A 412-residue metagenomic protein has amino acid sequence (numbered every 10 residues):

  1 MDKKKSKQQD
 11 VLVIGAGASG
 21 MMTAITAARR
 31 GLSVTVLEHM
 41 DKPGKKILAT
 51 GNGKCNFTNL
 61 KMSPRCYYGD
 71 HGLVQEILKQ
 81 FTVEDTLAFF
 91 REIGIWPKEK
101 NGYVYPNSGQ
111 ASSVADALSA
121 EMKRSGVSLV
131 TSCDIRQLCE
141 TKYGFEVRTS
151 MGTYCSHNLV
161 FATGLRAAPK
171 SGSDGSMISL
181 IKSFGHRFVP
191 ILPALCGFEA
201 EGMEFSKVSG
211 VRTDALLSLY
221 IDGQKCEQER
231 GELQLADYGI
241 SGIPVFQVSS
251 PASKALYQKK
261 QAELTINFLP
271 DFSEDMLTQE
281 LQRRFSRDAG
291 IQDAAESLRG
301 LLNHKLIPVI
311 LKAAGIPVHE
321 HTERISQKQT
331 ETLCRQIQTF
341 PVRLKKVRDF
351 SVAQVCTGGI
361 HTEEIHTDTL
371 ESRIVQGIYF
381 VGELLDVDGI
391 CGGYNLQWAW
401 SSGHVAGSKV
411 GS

Functional and structural regions predicted by a protein language model:
Q9-V36, A406-G411: N-terminal Rossmann-like FAD-binding beta1-loop-alpha1 element of flavoenzymes
L12-I14, I135, Y154-P169, I181 (+1 more regions): Short hydrophobic core segments
A28-N52: Glycine-rich FAD pyrophosphate-binding loop
D41-P43, L48-A49, F57-S63, W96 (+2 more regions): An anion/pyrophosphate-binding glycine-rich loop and adjacent beta-alpha core in soluble alpha-beta enzymes
N52-N101: Glycine-rich active-site loop/strand segments that organize a redox cofactor
Q80-N158: Feature captures the FAD/FMN-dependent oxidoreductase FAD-binding
T131, P308-D388: A glycine-rich dinucleotide-binding beta-alpha-beta segment and adjacent secondary-structure elements that constitute
N158-E204: Glycine-rich loop(s) and the adjacent beta-strand/alpha-helix scaffold that form part
